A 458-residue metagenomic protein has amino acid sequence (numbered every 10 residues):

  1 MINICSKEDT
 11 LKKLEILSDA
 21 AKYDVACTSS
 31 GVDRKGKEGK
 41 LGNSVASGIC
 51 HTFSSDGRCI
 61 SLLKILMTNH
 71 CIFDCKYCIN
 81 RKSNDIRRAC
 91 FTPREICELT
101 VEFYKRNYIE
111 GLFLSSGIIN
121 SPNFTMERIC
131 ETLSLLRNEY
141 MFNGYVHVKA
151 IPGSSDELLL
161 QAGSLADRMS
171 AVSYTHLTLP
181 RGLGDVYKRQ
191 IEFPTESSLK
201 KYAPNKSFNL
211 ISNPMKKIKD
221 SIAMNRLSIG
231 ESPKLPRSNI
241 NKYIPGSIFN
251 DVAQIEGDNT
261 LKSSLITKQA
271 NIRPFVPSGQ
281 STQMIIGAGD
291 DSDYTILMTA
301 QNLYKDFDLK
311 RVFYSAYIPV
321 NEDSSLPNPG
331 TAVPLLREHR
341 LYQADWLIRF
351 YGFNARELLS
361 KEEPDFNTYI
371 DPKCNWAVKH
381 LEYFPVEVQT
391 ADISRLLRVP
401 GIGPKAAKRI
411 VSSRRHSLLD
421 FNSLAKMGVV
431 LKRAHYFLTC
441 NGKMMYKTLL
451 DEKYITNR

Functional and structural regions predicted by a protein language model:
M1-H70, V430, L438, Y446-R458: Flexible, acidic/Gly-rich N-terminal and inter-domain linker regions that tether and position cofactor-handling modules
I65-R94: Canonical Radical SAM [4Fe-4S] cluster-binding loop centered on the CxxxCxxC motif and its immediate flanking residues
D85-C97, N123-R128, L135-A162, A166-R168 (+2 more regions): Canonical radical SAM enzyme core domain
L112-E131, L199-K201: Conserved glycine-rich "GG(E/T)P / GGGxP" loop and the immediately following alpha-helix in the radical SAM core
I119, Y145-S155, L177, P194-P204 (+3 more regions): Conserved strand-turn element in the central/C-terminal portion of the radical SAM core barrel that lines
T175-Q190: Conserved small/polar residues in nucleotide/adenosyl-binding loops
N367-R395, N422-R458: C-terminal extensions
